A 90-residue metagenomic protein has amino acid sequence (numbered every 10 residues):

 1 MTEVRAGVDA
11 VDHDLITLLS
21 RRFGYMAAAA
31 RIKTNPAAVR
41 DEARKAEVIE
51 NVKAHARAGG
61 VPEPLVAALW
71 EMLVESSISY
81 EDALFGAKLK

Functional and structural regions predicted by a protein language model:
M1-K90: Domain-level signature for soluble enzymes in the chorismate/prephenate branch of the shikimate pathway
